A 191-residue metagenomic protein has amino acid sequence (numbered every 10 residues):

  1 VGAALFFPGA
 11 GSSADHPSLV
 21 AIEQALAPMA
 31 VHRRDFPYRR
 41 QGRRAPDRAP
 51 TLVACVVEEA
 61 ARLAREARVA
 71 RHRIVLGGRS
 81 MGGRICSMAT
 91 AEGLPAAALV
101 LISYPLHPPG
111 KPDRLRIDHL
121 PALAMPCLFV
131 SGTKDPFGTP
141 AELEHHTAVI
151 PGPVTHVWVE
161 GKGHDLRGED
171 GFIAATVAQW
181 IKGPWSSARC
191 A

Functional and structural regions predicted by a protein language model:
V1-H72, R84-I85: Serine-hydrolase catalytic machinery in alpha/beta-hydrolase-like enzymes
R34-P37, V157-G163: Short glycine-rich catalytic loops that host catalytic nucleophiles or stabilize transition states across multiple
L76-G78, I102: Short beta-strand immediately N-terminal to the catalytic nucleophile in serine-hydrolase-like folds
G78-G82, C86: Gly/Ala-rich beta-loop-alpha elbow adjacent to hydrolase catalytic centers
P95-H107: A conserved short beta-strand
L123-A124, F129-S131, D135: Short beta-strand/loop motif that positions the catalytic acidic residue of the alpha/beta-hydrolase fold
T133-G138, H164-D165: Acidic catalytic loop of the alpha/beta-hydrolase fold
K162-F172: Catalytic histidine-centered segment of alpha/beta-hydrolase-like enzymes
